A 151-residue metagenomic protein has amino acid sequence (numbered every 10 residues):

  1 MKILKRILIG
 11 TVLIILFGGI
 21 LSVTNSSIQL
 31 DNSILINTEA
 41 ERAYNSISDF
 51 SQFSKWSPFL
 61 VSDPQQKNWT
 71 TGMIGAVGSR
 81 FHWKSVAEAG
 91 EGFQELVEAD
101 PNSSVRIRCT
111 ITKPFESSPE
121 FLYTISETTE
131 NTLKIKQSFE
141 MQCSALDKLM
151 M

Functional and structural regions predicted by a protein language model:
I3, I9, Q65-N68, H82 (+5 more regions): Hydrophobic small-molecule pocket/channel-lining residues, especially in calycin-type beta-barrels
I3, T24, R108-M151: Beta-strand/loop substructures that line and gate deep hydrophobic ligand-binding cavities in soluble
L4-T70: Hydrophobic ligand-binding cavity/cleft-lining segments
L16-F17, A76-S79, S103-C109: Short Pro/Gly-enriched beta-strand edge/turn motifs at strand-loop
S26-I28, V77, E88, S117 (+1 more regions): Residue-level preference for beta-strand/loop junctions
Q29-D31, A89-Q94, E116-L122: Short, surface-exposed coil-to-beta transition loops
N37-E41, V97-S104, T124-K134: A short, structured loop/turn motif at beta-sheet edges
S51-F93, N102: Short beta-edge strand/loop motif at the mouth of beta-sheet-based domains
